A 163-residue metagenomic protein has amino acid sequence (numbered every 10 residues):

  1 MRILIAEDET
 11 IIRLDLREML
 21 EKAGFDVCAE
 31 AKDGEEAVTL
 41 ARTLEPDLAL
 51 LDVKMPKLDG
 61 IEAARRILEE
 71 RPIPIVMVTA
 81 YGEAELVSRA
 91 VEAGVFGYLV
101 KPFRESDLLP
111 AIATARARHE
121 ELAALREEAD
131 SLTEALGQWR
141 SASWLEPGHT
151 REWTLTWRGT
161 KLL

Functional and structural regions predicted by a protein language model:
E9-A29, D33, T43: Two-component/phosphorelay signaling modules centered on CheY-like receiver
D33-E36, D59-E62: Acidic catalytic/metal-coordinating carboxylates
L44-L50: Active-site beta3 strand of CheY-like receiver
D52, T79: Active-site residues of response regulator receiver
M55: Receiver (REC) domain active-site loop signature in two-component systems and cognate sites in sensor histidine kinases
E85, F103-A113: C-terminal output helix
A123, E127-L163: C-terminal output/effector regions of signal-responsive regulators
